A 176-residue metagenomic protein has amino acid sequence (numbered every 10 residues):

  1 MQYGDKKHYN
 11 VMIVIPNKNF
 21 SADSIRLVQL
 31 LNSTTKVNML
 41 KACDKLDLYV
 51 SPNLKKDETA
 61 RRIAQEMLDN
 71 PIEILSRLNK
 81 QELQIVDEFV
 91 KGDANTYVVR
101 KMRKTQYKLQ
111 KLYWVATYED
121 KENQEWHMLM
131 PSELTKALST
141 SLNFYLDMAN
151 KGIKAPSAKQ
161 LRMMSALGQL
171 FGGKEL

Functional and structural regions predicted by a protein language model:
Q2, M164-S165: Position-driven detector of the extreme protein N-terminus
Q2-A155, K159: Basic helix-extension-helix modules of the SAP/HeH family
Q169-G173: N-terminal, charged low-complexity regulatory/assembly segments
